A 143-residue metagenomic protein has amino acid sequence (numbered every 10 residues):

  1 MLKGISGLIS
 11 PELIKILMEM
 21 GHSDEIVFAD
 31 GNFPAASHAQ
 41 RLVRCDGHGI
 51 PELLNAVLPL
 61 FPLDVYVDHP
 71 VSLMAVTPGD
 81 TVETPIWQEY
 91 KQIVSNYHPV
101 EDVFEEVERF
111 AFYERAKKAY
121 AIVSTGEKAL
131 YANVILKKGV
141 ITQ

Functional and structural regions predicted by a protein language model:
M1-R44: Long, hydrophobic N-terminal alpha-helical segment
K3, D24-V27, R41-L42, D64-M74 (+3 more regions): Structural motif
P11-E12, L42-L58: Gly/Ser/Thr-rich active-site loops/lids in small-molecule metabolic enzymes that frequently grip phosphoryl groups
I16, M20-S23, A56-D64, E89 (+2 more regions): Change "in soluble alpha/beta enzymes" to "in soluble alpha/beta proteins
A39, C45-D46, I50, A121-E127: C-terminal catalytic "cap/lid" subdomain
V43-G47, L63, K138: Detector for the mature cores of small, proteolytically processed and post-translationally modified peptide effectors
E52-V57, D64-Q88: Glycine-rich, Lys/Arg-enriched anion-binding loops that position phosphate/diphosphate groups for phosphoryl
D80-Q143: Glycine-rich, aromatic-bearing surface loops/beta-hairpins
